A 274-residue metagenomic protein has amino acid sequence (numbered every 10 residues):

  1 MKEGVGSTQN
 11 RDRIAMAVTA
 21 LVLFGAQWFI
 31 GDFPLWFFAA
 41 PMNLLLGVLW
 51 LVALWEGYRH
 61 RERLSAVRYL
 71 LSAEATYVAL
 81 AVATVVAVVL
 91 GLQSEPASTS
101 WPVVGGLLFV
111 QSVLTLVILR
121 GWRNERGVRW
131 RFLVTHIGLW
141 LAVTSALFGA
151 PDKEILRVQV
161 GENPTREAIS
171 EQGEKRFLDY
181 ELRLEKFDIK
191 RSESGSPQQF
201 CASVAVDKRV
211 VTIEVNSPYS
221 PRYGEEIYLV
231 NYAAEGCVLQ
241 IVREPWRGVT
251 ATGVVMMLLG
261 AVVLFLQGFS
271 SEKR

Functional and structural regions predicted by a protein language model:
M1-R274: Solvent-exposed, non-transmembrane regions of integral membrane proteins
